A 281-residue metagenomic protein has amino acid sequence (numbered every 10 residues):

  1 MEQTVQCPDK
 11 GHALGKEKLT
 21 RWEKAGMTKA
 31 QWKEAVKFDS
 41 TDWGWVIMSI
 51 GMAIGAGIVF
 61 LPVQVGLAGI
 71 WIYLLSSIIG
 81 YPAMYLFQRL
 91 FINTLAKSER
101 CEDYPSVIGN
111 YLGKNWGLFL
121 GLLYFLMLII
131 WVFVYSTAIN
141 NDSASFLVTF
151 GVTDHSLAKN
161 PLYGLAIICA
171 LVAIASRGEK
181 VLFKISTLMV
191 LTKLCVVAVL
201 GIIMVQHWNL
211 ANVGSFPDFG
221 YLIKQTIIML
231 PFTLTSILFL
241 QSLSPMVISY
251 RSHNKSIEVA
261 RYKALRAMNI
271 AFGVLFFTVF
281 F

Functional and structural regions predicted by a protein language model:
M1-V63, Y85-R89: Membrane-interface "cap" regions at the ends of multi-pass membrane proteins
K33-A35, S136-L165, L210-K224: Inter-helical loop and helix-membrane interface segments of multi-pass membrane transporters/permeases
S40-V59, Y124-L128, L200-H207, F216-F281: Hydrophobic, membrane-embedded alpha-helices of multi-pass small-molecule transporters
P62-N93, P105, W116, V274: Extracellular loop-to-transmembrane helix junctions
L67-W71, A96-E102, G113-N115, T149 (+1 more regions): Juxtamembrane helix-boundary/capping and inter-helix hinge elements in multi-pass membrane proteins
I78-L90, V132, V172, K193-M204 (+1 more regions): Selective recognition of specific alpha-helical transmembrane segments in multi-pass small-molecule
L86-L95, C101-T153: Hydrophobic transmembrane alpha-helices that form the core helical bundles of multi-pass secondary transporters
I139, S143, P161-M204: Membrane-interface loop-to-helix entry segments
